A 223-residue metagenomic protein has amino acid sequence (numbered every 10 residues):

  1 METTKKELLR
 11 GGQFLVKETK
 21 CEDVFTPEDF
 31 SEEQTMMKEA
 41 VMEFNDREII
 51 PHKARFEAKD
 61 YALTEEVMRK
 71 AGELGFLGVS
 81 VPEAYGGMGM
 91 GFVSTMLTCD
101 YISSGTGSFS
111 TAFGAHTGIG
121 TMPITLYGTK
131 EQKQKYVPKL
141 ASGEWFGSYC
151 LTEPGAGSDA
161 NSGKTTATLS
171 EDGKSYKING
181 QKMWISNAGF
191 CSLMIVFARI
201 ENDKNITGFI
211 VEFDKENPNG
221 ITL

Functional and structural regions predicted by a protein language model:
M1-A112, Q132-K135, K139-S142: Amphipathic, small/basic residue-rich leader segments at the start of a protein or domain
Q34, N45, G75, P82 (+7 more regions): Buried hydrophobic positions in well-ordered alpha/beta secondary-structure cores of metabolic enzymes
K70, D159-N179: Cytochrome P450 C-terminal beta-domain/meander region
S104-G107, A156, M183-G189: Glycine-rich phosphate/pyrophosphate-binding beta-alpha loops
T111-E131, G157-A160, L169: N-terminal glycine-rich flavin-associated loop
I124-T125, D159-G163, A188-C191, G220-L223: Short acidic, glycine/serine/threonine-rich loops at helix termini
G143-L151: A short, Trp-centered hydrophobic/proline-enriched beta-strand micro-motif
S175-T222: A short core secondary-structure module
